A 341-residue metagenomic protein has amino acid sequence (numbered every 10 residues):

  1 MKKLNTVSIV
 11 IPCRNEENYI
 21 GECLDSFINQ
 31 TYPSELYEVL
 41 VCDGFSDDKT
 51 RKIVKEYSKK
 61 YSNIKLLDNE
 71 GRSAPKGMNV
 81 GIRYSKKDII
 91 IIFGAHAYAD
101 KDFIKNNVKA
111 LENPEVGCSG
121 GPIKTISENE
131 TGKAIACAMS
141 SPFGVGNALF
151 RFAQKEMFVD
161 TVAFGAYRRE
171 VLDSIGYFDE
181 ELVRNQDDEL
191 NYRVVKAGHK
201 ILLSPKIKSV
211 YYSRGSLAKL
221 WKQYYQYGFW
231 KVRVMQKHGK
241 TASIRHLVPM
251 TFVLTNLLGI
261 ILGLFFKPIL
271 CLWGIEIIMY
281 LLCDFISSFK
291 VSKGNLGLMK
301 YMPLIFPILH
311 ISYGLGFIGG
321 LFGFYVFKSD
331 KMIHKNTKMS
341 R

Functional and structural regions predicted by a protein language model:
M1-N29: N-proximal low-complexity "stem/linker" segments adjacent to membrane-targeting elements
N5-S8, E38, E189: Cell-envelope/extracellular polymer assembly enzymes that use nucleotide-activated donors
S26, D43-K52, G71, H96-Y98: A conserved acidic beta->alpha catalytic loop
K49, A95-A110, Y192: Acidic donor-binding/catalytic loop of UDP-sugar-dependent glycosyltransferases, especially processive GT2
N69-S85, N106, K155, V159-V162: Glycine-rich, basic loop-to-helix element that forms the pyrophosphate-binding segment of sugar-nucleotide handling
I90: Short aromatic/hydrophobic "clamp" motif used to bind/position activated sugar donors
K101-K133, C137, K208, Y212: Conserved donor NDP-sugar-binding/catalytic core segment of glycosyltransferases
D179-A242: Catalytic donor/gating beta->alpha subdomain of glycosyltransferases that bind UDP-sugars
